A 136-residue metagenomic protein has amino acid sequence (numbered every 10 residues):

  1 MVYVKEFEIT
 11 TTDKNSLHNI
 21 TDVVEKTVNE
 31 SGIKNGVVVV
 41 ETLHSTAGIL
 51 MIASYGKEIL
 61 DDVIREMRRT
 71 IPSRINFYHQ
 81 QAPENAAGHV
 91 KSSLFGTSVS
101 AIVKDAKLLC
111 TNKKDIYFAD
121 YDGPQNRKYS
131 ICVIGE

Functional and structural regions predicted by a protein language model:
M1-E136: Active-site histidine-anchored catalytic micro-motif
